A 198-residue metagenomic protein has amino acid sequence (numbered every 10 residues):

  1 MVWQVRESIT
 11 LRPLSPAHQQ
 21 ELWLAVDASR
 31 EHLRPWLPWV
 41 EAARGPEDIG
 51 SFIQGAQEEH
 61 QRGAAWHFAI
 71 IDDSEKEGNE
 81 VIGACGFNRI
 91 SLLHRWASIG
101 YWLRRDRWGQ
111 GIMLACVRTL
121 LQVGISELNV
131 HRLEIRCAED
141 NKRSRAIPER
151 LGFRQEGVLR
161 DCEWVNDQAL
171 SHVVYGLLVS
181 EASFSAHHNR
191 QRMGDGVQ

Functional and structural regions predicted by a protein language model:
M1-E21, A25-H32, H67-Q198: Acyl-donor (CoA/ACP) binding surface of acyl/acetyltransferases
P16, D27, A43-G50, A64: Generic alpha-helical scaffold signal
R34-G55: Conserved GNAT-fold acetyl-CoA-binding loop/helix
W36, V40, G63-H67, H131: Short, polar/charged, Gly/Pro-enriched helix-capping and turn/loop motifs at alpha-helix termini and inter-helix linkers
R44-G45, H60, A182: A short hydrophobic/aromatic micro-motif that marks alpha-helical segments and, especially, helix-coil
E58-A64, F153: Short loop/turn motifs at secondary-structure junctions and domain boundaries
